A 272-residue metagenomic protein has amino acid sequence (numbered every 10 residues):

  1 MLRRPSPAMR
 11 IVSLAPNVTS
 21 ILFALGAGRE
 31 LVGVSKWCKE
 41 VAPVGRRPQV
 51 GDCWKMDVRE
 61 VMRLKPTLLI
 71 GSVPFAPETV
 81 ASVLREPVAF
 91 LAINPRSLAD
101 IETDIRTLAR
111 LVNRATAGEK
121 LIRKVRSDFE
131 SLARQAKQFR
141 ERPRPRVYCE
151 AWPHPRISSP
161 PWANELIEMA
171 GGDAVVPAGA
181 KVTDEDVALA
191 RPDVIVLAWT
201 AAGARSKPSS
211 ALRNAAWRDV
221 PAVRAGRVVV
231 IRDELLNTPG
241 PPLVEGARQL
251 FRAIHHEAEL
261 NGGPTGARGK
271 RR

Functional and structural regions predicted by a protein language model:
M1-R272: N-terminal ligand-binding lobe of clamshell/alpha-beta domains
